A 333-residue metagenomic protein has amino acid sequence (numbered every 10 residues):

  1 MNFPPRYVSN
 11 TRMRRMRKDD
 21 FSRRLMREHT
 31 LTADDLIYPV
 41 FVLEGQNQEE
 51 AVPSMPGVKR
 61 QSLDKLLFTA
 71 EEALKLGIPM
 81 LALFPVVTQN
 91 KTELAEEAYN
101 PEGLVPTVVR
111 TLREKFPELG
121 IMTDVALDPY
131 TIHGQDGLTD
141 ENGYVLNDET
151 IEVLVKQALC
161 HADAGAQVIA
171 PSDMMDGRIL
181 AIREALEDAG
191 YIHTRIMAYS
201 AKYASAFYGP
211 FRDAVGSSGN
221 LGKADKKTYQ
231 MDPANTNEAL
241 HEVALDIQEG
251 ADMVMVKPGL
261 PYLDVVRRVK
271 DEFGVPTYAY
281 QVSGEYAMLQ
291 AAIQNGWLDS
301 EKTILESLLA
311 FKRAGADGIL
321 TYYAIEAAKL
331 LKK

Functional and structural regions predicted by a protein language model:
N2-Y7, D19, L31-I37, L43-K333: Alpha/beta enzyme core
R12, R27-E28, A33: N-terminal intrinsically disordered, cationic/polar leader segments that include organellar targeting peptides
R14, D20-S22: Acidic, Ser/Thr/Pro-rich intrinsically disordered transcriptional activation regions
L25, Y38: A broad, low-specificity signal marking well-ordered, structured residues that form hydrophobic/aromatic
